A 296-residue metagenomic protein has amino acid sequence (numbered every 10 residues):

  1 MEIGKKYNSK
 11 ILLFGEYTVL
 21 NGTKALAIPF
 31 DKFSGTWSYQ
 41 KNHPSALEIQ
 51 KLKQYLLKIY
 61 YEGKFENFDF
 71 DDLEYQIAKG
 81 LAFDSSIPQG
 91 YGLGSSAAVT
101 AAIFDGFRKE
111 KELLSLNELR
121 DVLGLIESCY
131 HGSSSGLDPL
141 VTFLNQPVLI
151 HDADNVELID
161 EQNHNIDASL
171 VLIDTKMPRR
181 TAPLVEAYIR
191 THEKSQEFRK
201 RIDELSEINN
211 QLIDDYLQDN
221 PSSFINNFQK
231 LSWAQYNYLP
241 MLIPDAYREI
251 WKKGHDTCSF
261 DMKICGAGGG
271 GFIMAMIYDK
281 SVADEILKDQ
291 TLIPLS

Functional and structural regions predicted by a protein language model:
E2-F14, T18-L20, A27-P29, S38-E62 (+6 more regions): C-terminal nucleotide
S86-A98: Gly/Ser-rich catalytic serine loop of serine hydrolases
G94-S96, C265-G270: Glycine-rich beta-strand-to-loop/alpha-helix junction loops that act as flexible
A98-E110: Stable alpha-helical structural segments in soluble proteins, enriched in small hydrophobic residues
